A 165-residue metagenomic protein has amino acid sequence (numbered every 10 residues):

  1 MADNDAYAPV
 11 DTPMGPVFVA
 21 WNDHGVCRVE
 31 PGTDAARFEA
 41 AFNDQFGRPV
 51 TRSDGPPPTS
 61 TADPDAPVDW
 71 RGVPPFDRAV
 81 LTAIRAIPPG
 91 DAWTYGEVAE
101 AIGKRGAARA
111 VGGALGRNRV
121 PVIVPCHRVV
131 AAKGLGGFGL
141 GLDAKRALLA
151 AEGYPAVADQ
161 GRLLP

Functional and structural regions predicted by a protein language model:
M1-G106, P155-P165: Basic nucleic-acid-binding alpha-helical/helix-turn surface characteristic of O6-alkylguanine DNA
R109-N118: Regulatory, non-catalytic segments
R117-V122, G137: Short, solvent-exposed alpha-helical "recognition" segments
V122-V129: Short Lys/Arg-enriched helix C-cap and helix-to-coil transition segments that create basic nucleic-acid-contact patches
K133-P165: …primarily DNA-binding HTH/wHTH and HhH modules…
